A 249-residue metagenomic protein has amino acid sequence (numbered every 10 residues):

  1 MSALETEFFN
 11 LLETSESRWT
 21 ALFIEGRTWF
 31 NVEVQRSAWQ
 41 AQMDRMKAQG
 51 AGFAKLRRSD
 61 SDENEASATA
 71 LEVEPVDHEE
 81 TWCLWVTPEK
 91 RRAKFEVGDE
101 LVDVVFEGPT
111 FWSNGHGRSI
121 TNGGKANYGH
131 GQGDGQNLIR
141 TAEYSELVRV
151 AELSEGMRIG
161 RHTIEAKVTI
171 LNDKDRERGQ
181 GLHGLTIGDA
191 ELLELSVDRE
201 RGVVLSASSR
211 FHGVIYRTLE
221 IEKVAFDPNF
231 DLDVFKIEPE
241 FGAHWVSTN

Functional and structural regions predicted by a protein language model:
M1-F8, R158-G160, T186-L192, R199-N249: Non-transmembrane domains of secretory- and envelope-associated proteins
M1-K90, Y144-M157, G188, D233-N249: N-terminal leader/targeting segments and the immediate start of mature chains
S17-T20, M43-G52, C83-R92, V104-G117 (+3 more regions): Short, solvent-exposed coil/turn segments at beta-strand boundaries
E33-S37, V102, D175-E177, V204-S206 (+2 more regions): Intrinsically disordered, low-complexity acidic/polar segments
K55, D62-R140: An acidic-aromatic
H78-W82, D103, L192-E194, T218-K223: Well-ordered beta-strand positions in beta-sheet-rich domains
F95-V97, V168-I170, S208-F211: Short, structured patches in soluble enzyme cores that scaffold and shape functional sites
G124-S206, W245-T248: Extended beta-strand-rich segments in extracellular/periplasmic secretory proteins, especially within noncatalytic
